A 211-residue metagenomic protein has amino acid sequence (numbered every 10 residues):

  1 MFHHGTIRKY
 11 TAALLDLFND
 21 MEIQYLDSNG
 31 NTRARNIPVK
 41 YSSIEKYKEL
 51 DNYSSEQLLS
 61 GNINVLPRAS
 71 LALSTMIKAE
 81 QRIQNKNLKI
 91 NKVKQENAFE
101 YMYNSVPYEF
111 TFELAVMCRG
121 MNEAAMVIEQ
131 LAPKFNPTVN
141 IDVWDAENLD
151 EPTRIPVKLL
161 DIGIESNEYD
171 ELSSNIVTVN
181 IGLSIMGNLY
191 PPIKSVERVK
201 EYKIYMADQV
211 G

Functional and structural regions predicted by a protein language model:
M1-L88: Small/polar-rich, solvent-exposed N-terminal microdomains that initiate assembly or binding
K9, A13, E123-K134: Short, well-ordered alpha-helical segments
F18-E22, T75-I77, L114-N122, F135 (+1 more regions): Beta-strand elements of well-folded, non-transmembrane domains
E56-G61, E96-N104, S166-S173: Catalytic micro-motifs at enzyme active sites that drive phosphoryl/nucleotidyl and oxygen chemistry
Q81-Q84, P191-E197: Short conserved micro-motifs at the rims of enzyme active sites and ligand-binding pockets
K94-A98, V199-G211: Short, cationic low-complexity segments
Y103-V116: Glycine-rich, often proline-containing surface loops adjacent to acidic residues and nearby aromatics that form
N104-V106, M126, P133-I193, K200: Acidic-leaning, charged glycine-interspersed low-complexity segments
